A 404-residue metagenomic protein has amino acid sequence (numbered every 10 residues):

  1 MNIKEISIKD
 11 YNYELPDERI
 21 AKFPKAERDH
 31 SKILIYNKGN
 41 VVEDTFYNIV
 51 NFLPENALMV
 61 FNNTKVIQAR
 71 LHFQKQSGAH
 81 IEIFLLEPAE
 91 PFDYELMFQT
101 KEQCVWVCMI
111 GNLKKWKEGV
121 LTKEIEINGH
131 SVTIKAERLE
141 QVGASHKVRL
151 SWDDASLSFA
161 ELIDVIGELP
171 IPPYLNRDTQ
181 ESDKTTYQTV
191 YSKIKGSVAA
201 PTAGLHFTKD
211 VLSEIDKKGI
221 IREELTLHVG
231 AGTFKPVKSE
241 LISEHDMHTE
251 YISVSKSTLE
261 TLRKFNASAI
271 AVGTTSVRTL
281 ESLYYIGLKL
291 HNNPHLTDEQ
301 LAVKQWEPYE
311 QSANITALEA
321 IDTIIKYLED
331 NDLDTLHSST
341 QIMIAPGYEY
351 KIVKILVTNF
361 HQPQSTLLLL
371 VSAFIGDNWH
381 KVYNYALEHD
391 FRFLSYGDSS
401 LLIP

Functional and structural regions predicted by a protein language model:
M1-P404: Surface-exposed, charge/polar-rich loops and edge strands
